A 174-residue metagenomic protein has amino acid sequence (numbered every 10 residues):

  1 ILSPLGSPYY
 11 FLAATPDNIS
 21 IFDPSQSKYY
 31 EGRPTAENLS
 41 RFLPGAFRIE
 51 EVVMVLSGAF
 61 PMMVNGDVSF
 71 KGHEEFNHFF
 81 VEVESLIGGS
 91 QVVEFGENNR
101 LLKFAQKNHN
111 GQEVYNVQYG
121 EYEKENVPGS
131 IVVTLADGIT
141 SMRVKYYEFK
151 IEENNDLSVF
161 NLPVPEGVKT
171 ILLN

Functional and structural regions predicted by a protein language model:
I1-I49: An acidic-aromatic
I1-P8, R48-L56, E74, H109-G111: Proteins with a high burden of low-complexity, intrinsically disordered sequence enriched in S/T/G/P/A and R, requiring
S3, S7, S20, S25-S27 (+8 more regions): Generic serine detector
R33-P34, F42-H73, V168, N174: C-terminal low-complexity, charged extensions that often adopt amphipathic alpha-helices
S69-G167, I171-L173: Gly/Pro-enriched, hydrophobic low-complexity segments that function as extracytoplasmic propeptides/linkers
